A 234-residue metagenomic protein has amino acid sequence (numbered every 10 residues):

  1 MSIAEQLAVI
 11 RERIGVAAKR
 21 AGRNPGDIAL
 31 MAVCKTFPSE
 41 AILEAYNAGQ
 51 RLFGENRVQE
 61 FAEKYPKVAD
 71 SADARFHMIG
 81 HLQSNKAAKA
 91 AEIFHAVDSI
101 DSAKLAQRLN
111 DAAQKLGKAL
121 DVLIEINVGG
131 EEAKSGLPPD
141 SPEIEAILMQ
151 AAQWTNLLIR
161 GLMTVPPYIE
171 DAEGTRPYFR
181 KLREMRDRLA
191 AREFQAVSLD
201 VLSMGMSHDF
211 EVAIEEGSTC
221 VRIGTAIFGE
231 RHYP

Functional and structural regions predicted by a protein language model:
M1-H208, E216, F228: Conserved alpha/beta-domain cores
G54, V221-R222: Paired acidic/hydrophobic, glycine-rich loop segments that form the ligand-binding mouth/hinge of periplasmic-binding
E211-E215, I223, I227-P234: Expand to "…catalyze enediolate/carbanion chemistry for C-C bond making/breaking, isomerization, decarboxylation
